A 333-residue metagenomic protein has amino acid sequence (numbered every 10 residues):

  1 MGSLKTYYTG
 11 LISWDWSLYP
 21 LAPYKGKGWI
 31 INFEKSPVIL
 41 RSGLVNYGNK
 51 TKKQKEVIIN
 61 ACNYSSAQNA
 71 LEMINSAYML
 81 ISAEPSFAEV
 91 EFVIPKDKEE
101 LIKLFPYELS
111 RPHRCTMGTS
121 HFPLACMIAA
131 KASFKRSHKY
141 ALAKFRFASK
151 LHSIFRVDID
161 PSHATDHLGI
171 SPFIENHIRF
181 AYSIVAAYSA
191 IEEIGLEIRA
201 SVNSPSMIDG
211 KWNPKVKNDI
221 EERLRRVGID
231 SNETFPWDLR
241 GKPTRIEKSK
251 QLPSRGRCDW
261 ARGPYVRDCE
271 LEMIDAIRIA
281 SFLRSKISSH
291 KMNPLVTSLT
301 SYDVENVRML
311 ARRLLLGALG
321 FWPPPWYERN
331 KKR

Functional and structural regions predicted by a protein language model:
M1-Y182, S301-E305, M309, R313-R333: Charged, non-catalytic interaction/linker regions at domain boundaries that couple catalytic cores to substrate
A129-R333: Amphipathic, oligomerization/interface secondary-structure segments
